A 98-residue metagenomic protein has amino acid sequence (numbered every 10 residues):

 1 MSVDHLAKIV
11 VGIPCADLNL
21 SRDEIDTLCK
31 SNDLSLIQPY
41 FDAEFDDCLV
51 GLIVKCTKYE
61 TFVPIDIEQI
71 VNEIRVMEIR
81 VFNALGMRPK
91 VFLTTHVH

Functional and structural regions predicted by a protein language model:
M1-M87, H98: Acidic (Asp/Glu-rich) sequence patches and key acidic residues that form negatively charged surfaces used
K90: Short, surface-exposed ligand- or partner-binding patches at beta-edge/loop junctions that are enriched in aromatics
